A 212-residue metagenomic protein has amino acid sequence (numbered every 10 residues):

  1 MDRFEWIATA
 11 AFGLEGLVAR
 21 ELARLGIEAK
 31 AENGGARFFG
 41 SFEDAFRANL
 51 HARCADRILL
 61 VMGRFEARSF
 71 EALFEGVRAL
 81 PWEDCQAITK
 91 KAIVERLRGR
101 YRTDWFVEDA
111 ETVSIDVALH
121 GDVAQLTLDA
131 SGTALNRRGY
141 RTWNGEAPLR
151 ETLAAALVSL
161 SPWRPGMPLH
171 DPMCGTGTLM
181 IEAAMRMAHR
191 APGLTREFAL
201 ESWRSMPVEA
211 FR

Functional and structural regions predicted by a protein language model:
D2-V113: Non-catalytic nucleic-acid substrate-recognition regions in nucleic-acid-modifying enzymes
A31-N33, L119-G121, T176: A generic beta-sheet turn/junction motif
N33, L128-A130, M173: Glycine-rich, histidine-containing beta strand-loop boundary motifs that form or position
W105, S114-D116, L160, D171: A generic local secondary-structure boundary/capping motif
I115-S131: C-terminal edge-of-domain segments
L126-P162: SAM-dependent Rossmann-like transferase core, predominantly class I methyltransferases with a strong bias toward
L149-R212: Conserved S-adenosyl-L-methionine
